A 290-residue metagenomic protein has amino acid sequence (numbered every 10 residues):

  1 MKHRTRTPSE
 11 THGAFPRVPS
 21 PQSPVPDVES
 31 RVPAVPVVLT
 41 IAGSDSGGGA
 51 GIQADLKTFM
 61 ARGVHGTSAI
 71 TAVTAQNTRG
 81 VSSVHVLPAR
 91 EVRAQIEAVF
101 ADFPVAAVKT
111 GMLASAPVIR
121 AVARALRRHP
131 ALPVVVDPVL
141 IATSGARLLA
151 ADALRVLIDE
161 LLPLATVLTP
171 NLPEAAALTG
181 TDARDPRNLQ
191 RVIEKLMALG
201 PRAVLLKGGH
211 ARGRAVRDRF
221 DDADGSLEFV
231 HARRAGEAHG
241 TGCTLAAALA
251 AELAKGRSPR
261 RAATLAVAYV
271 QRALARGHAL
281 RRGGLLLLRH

Functional and structural regions predicted by a protein language model:
K2-R4, V35, V86, D102 (+1 more regions): Charged C-terminal helix
A14, P19-P21, V28-R31: Intrinsically disordered, low-complexity proline-rich regions
E29-T40, I52, L56-T143: Conserved N-terminal subdomain of the carbohydrate kinase-like
I41-G47, S226-H239: Short pre-catalytic strand/loop immediately N-terminal to key active-site residues, enriched for Gly-Thr
T58, A176-A177, G236-P259: Short, small-residue alpha-helix embedded
R62-T67, L227, E252-A266: Phosphate-handling active-site elements
A106, A116-A131, R191, R202 (+4 more regions): Nucleotide and nucleotide-moiety/phosphate-recognizing core
A151-S226: Conserved phosphate/ATP/ADP-binding segment of small-molecule kinases
